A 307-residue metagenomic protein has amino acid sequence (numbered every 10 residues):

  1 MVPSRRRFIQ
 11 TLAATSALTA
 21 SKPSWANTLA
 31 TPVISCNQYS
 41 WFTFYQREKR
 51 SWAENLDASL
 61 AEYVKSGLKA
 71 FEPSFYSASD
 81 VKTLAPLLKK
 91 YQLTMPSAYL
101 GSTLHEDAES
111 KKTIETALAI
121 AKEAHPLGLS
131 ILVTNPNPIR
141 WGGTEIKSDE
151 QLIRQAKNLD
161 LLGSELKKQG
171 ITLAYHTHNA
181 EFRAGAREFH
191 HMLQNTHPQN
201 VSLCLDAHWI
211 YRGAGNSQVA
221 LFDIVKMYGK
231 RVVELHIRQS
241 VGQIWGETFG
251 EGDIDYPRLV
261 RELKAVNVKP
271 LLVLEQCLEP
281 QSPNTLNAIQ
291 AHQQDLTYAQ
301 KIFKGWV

Functional and structural regions predicted by a protein language model:
V2-L18, W25-S35, S40-K49, E54-V64 (+2 more regions): Histidine-acidic metal/acid-base catalytic patches
A14, K69-A70, T94, S130 (+2 more regions): Residue-level detector of anion-binding/catalytic polar loops
T28-T31, L60-K65, S79-S97, T116-G128 (+4 more regions): Acidic (Asp/Glu)-rich catalytic clusters
C36-S40, P73-F75, S97-S102, T134-P136 (+4 more regions): A cross-domain feature marking catalytic cores of carbohydrate-active enzymes and several ubiquitous metabolic/repair
S40-E54, T103-I114, I146-D149: Active-site mouth loops of central-metabolism enzymes
E72-T83, T103-I114, R140-T144, N179-G185 (+3 more regions): Acidic-and-aromatic substrate-binding clefts and catalytic sites of carbohydrate-active enzymes
Y76-S102, L152-R154, A180-H191, Y256-L259 (+2 more regions): A short, hydrophobic/aromatic-rich structural module that often spans a beta strand with its adjoining loop
S77, E109-L203: Active-site acidic/histidine proton-transfer and metal-coordination neighborhood in alpha/beta enzyme cores
